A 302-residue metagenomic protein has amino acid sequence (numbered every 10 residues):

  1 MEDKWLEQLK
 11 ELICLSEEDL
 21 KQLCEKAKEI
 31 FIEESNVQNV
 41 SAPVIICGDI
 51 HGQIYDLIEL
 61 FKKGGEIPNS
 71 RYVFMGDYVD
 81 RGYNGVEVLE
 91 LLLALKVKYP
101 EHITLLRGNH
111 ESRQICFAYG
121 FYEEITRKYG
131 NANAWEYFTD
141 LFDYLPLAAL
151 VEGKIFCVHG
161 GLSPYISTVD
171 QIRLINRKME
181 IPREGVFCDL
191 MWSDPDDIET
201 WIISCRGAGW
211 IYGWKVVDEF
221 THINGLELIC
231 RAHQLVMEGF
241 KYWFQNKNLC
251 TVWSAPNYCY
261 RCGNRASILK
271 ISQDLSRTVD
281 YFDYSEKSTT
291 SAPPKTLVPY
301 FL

Functional and structural regions predicted by a protein language model:
M1-L302: Feature recognizes metal-dependent phosphohydrolase scaffolds
